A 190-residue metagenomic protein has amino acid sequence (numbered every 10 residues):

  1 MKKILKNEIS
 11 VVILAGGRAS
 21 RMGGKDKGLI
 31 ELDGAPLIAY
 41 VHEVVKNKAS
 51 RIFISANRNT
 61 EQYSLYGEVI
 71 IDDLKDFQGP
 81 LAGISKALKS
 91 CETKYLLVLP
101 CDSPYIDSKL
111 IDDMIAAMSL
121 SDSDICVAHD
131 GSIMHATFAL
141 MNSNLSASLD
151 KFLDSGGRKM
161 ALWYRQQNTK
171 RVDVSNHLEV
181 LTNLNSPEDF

Functional and structural regions predicted by a protein language model:
K2-G157, L162-L181: Nucleotide and nucleotide-moiety/phosphate-recognizing core
R165, E188-D189: A short, amphipathic alpha-helical segment
T182-E188: Conserved anion/nucleotide-ligand pocket segment
